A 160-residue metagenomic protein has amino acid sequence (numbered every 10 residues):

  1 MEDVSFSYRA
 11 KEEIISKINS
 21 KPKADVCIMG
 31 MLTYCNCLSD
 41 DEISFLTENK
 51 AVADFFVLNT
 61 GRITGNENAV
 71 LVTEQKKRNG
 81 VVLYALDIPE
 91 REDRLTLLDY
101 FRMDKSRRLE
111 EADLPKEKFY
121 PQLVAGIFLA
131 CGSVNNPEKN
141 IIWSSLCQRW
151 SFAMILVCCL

Functional and structural regions predicted by a protein language model:
E2-I63, A69-L71, Q75, R107-C159: Intein-associated homing endonuclease modules of the LAGLIDADG/DOD-type, together with closely related HINT-family
A69-K105: A generic, well-ordered mixed alpha/beta core segment in the N-terminal half of proteins
